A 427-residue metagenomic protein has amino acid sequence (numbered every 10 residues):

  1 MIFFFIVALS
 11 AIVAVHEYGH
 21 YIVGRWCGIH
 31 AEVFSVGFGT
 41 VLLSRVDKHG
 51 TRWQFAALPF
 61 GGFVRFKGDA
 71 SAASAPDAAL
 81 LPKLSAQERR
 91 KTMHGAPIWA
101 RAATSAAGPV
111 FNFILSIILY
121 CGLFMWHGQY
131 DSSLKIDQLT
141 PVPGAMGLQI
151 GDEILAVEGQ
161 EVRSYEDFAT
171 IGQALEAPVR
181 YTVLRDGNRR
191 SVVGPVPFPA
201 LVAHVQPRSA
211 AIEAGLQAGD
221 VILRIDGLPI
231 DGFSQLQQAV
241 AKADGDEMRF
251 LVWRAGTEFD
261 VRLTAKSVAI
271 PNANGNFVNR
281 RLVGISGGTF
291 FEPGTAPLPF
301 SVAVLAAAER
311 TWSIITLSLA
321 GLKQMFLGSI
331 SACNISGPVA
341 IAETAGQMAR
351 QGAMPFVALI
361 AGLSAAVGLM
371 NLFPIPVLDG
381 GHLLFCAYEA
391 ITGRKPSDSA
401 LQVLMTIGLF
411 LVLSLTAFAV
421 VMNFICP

Functional and structural regions predicted by a protein language model:
I2-P82, M370-T392: Small-residue-rich helix-interface/hinge motifs
F3, D69-P76, A96, T140-S191 (+1 more regions): Juxtamembrane extramembrane loops of integral membrane proteins
L9-V13, R65, N112, S116 (+2 more regions): Alpha-helical transmembrane segments of multi-pass membrane proteins
W26, G62-A73, A79-P141, T406-G408: Internal alpha-helical transmembrane segments
K83-W99, P199-A200, Q206-A210, P229 (+4 more regions): Functional transmembrane alpha-helices
A102-T140, E166-P207, I212, R249 (+1 more regions): PDZ/PDZ-like peptide-tail recognition elements
P141-E153, I171-E176, A210-V221, Q238-D244 (+1 more regions): A short glycine-leucine-enriched loop at secondary-structure breakpoints that most characteristically corresponds
A145-R163, E213-F233, T311, L404: Conserved PDZ fold ligand-binding element
